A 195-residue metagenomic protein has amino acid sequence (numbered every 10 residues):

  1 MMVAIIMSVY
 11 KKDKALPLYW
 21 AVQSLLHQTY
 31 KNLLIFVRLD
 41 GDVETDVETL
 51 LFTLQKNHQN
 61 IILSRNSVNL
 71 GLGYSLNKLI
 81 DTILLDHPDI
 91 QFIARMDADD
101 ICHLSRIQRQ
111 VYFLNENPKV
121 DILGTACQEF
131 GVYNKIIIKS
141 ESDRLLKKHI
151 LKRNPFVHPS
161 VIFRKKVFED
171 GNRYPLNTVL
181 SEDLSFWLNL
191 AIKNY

Functional and structural regions predicted by a protein language model:
M2-A4, L26-V37, H58-I62, Q91: Short loop->beta transition adjacent to catalytic acidic/histidine clusters or analogous donor-positioning motifs
I6-S8, L146-Y195: Conserved nucleotide-sugar donor-binding catalytic segment
K12-H27: Short, well-formed alpha-helical segments that are part of the catalytic scaffolds of diverse glycosyltransferases
L33-D42, S64-N66, A98: Short beta-strand/loop segment that forms part of the nucleotide-sugar
N66-L85, R109: Glycine-rich, basic loop-to-helix element that forms the pyrophosphate-binding segment of sugar-nucleotide handling
H87-I101: Short beta-strand-to-loop acidic/aromatic patch adjacent to the donor-nucleotide binding site
S105-I137: Conserved donor NDP-sugar-binding/catalytic core segment of glycosyltransferases
A126, I136-N154: Short, flexible, basic/aromatic active-site loop/helix in glycosyltransferases
